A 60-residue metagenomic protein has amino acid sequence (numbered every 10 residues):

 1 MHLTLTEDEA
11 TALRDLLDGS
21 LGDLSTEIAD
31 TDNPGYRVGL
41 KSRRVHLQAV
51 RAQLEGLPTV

Functional and structural regions predicted by a protein language model:
M1-D23: N-terminal acidic leader/helix
E7-E9, E27, E55: Glutamate identity and glutamate-enriched acidic tracts
D18-G35: Short E/K-rich amphipathic alpha-helical oligomerization segments
D30-V60: Short, charge-rich amphipathic interface segments used for partner binding and complex assembly
